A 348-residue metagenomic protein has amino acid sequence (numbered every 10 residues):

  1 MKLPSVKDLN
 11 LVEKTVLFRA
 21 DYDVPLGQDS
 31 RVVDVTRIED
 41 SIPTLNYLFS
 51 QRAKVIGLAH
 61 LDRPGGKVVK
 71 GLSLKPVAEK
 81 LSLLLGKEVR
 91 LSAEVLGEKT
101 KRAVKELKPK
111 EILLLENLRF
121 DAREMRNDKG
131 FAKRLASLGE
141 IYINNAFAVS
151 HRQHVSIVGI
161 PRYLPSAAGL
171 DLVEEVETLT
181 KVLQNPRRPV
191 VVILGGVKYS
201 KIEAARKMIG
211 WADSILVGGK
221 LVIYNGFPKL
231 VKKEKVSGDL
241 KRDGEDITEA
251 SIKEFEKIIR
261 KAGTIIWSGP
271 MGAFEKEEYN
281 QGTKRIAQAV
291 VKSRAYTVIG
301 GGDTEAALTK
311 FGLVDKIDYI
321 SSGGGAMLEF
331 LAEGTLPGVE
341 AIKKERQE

Functional and structural regions predicted by a protein language model:
M1-E348: Active-site loop-to-helix "anion-binding N-cap" substructures in soluble metabolic enzymes
